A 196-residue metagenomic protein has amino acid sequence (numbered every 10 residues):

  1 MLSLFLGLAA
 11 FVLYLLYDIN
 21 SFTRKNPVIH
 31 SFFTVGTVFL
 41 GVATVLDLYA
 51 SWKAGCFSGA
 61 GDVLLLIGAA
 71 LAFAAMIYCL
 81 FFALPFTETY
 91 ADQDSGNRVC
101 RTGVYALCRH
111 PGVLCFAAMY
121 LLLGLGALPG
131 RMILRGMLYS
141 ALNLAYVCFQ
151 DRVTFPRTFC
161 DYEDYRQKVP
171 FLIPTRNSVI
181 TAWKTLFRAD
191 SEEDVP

Functional and structural regions predicted by a protein language model:
M1-R101, C115, M119-P196: Membrane-anchoring alpha-helices and their flanking helix-loop junctions
G103-A106, H110-V113: Glycine-rich acyl-CoA binding loop
